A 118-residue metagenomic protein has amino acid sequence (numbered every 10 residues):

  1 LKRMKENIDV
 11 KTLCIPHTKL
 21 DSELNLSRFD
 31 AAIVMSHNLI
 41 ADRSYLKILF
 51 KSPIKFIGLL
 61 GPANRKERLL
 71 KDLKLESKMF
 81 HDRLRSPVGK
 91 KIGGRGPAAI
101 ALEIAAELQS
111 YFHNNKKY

Functional and structural regions predicted by a protein language model:
L1-R28, M35, A41-S44: Hydrophobic, well-ordered beta-alpha structural blocks that scaffold small-molecule cofactor pockets
R3-V10, I48-K51, L73-L75: Short, solvent-exposed amphipathic alpha-helical segments in soluble enzyme and RNA/protein-processing domains
I8, I15, I33, I40 (+5 more regions): Weak global preference for isoleucine
A31, S36, K47-D72: ADP-ribose/adenylate-binding Rossmann-like module
S36-H37, V88: Fold-independent oxyanion-binding glycine-rich loops and adjacent beta-strand/coil segments at enzyme active sites
L60-Y118: Adenosine-phosphate binding glycine-rich loop
